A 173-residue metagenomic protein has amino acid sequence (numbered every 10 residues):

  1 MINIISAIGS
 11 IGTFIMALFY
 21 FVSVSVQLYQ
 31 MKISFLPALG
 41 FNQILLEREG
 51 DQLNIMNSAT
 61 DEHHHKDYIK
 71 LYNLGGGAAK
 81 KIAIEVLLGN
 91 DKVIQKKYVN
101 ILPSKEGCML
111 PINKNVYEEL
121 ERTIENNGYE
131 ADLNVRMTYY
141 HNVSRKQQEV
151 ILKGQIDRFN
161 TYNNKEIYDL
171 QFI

Functional and structural regions predicted by a protein language model:
I2-A78: Membrane-proximal alpha-helical anchors
N3, A59-Y68, G76-I173: An amphipathic alpha-helical interaction surface
